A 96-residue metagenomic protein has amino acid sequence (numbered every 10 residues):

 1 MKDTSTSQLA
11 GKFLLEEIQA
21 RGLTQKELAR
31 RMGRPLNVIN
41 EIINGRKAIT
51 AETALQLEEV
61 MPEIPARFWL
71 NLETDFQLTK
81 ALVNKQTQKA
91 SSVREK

Functional and structural regions predicted by a protein language model:
M1-L23: A short, Lys/Arg-rich alpha-helix, primarily the initiator
I18, I43, T53, M61 (+1 more regions): DNA major-groove recognition helix of helix-turn-helix
Q19, R30, E59: Short polybasic/polar patches that bind polyanions
G22-E41: Short alpha-helical DNA-recognition segment
E52-F68: DNA major-groove recognition helix of helix-turn-helix/homeodomain DNA-binding modules
P65-A90: Short amphipathic recognition helices of helix-turn-helix/homeodomain-type DNA-binding modules
E95-K96: Extended catalytic-interface subdomain
